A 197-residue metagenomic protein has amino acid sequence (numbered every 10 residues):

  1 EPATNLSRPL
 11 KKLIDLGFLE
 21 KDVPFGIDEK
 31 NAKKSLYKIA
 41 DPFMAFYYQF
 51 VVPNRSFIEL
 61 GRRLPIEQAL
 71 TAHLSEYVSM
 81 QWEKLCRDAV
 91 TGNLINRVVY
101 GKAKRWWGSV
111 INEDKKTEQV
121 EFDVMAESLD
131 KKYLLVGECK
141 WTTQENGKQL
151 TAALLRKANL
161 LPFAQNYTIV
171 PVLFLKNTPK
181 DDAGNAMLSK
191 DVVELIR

Functional and structural regions predicted by a protein language model:
E1-G17: Short amphipathic alpha-helical interaction segments
I14-G26: A short, conserved structural fragment
V23-R197: A cross-kingdom feature that marks ATP-driven nucleic-acid transaction machinery
